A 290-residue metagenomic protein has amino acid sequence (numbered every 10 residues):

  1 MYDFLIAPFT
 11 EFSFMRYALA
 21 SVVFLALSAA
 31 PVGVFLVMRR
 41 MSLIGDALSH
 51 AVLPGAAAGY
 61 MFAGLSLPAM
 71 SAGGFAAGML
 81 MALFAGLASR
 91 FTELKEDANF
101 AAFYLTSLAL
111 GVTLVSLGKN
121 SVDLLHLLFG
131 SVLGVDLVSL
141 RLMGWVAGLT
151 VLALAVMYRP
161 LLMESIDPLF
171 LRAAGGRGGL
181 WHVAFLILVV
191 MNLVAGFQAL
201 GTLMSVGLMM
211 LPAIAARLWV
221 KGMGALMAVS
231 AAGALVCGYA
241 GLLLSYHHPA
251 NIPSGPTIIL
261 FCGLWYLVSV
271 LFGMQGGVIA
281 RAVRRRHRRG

Functional and structural regions predicted by a protein language model:
M1-L27: Membrane-interfacial amphipathic/re-entrant helices at transmembrane-helix boundaries
F4-F9, N99-R159: Transmembrane helix-bundle core of multi-pass membrane transporters and related energy-transducing complexes
A7-R16, A58-A69, N120, L137 (+3 more regions): Helix-coil boundary and interhelical linker segments in multi-pass alpha-helical membrane proteins
S21-A29, A51, G55, G59 (+16 more regions): Alpha-helical transmembrane segments in multi-pass membrane proteins
V34-S49, L53-N120, A216-S230, S245-N251 (+1 more regions): Short loop segments and helix-boundary regions at transmembrane helix junctions of multi-pass inner-membrane proteins
L114-D123, V190-Q198, Y239-I252: Hydrophobic alpha-helical transmembrane segments in multi-pass integral membrane proteins
L140-P212: Helix-loop-helix "hairpin" substructures at the membrane interface of multi-pass membrane proteins
I252-G290: Cytosolic-side transmembrane-helix boundaries in multi-pass membrane proteins
